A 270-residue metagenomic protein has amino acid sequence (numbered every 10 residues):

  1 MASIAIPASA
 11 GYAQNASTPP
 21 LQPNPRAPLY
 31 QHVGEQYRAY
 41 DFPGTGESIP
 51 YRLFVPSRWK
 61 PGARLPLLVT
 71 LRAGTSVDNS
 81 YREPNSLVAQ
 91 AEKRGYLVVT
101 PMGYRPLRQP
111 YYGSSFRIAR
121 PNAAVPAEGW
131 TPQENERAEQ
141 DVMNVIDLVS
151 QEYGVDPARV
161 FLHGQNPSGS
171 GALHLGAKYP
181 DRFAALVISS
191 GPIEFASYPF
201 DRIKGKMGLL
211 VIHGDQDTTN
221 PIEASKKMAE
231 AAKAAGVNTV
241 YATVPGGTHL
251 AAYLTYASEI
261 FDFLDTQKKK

Functional and structural regions predicted by a protein language model:
M1-P7: Bacterial N-terminal signal peptides
G11-P66, A138, P167-S170, K226-E230 (+3 more regions): A domain-start/cap signature at the N-terminus of enzymes
Y30, Y37, E47-P50, A63-G154 (+1 more regions): Serine-hydrolase catalytic machinery in alpha/beta-hydrolase-like enzymes
A63-L67, K93-V98, D156-V160, P180-A185 (+2 more regions): Loop/turn elements at helix/coil->beta-strand transitions in domains of secreted/extracellular proteins
L65, D78-Y81, P132-Q140, N166 (+3 more regions): Soluble non-cytosolic domains of exported or imported proteins
T70-T75, S150-Y153, Q165, A172 (+5 more regions): Cell-envelope and extracellular/periplasmic
E83, S150-E152, A158-G205: Primarily recognizes the serine-hydrolase "nucleophile elbow" in alpha/beta-hydrolase and SGNH/GDSL folds
A185-F261: The feature captures the conserved acid-bearing segment of alpha/beta-hydrolase catalytic domains
